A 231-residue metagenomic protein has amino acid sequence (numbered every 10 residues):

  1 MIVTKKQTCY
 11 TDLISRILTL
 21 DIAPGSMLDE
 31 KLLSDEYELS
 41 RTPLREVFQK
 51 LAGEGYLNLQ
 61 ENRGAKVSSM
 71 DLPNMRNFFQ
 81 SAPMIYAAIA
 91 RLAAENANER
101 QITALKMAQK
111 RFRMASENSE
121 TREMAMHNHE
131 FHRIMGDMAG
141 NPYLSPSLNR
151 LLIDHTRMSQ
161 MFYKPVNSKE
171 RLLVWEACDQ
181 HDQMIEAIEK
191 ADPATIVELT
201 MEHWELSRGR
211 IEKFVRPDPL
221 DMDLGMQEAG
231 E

Functional and structural regions predicted by a protein language model:
M1-E95, R100-Q101, Y143, E212-E231: Short linear motifs at protein or domain termini
I14, L18, A90, A94 (+3 more regions): Regular secondary-structure segments
M70-R76, A90-A97, A115-E120, K164-L173: A ubiquitous short alpha-helical element
F78, L105, M124, N128 (+5 more regions): Hydrophobic packing residues in well-ordered alpha-helices of helical domains and bundles
S81-A97, E130-E170: Hydrophobic, amphipathic alpha-helical faces that serve as interaction scaffolds
M84, K110-M114, I153, R157 (+3 more regions): Residue-level marker of structural boundaries
I85, A108-R111, A115, H127-I134 (+4 more regions): Amphipathic coiled-coil alpha-helices
N118, Q160-E231: C-terminal all-alpha effector/ligand-binding and dimerization domain of prokaryotic HTH-type transcriptional repressors
